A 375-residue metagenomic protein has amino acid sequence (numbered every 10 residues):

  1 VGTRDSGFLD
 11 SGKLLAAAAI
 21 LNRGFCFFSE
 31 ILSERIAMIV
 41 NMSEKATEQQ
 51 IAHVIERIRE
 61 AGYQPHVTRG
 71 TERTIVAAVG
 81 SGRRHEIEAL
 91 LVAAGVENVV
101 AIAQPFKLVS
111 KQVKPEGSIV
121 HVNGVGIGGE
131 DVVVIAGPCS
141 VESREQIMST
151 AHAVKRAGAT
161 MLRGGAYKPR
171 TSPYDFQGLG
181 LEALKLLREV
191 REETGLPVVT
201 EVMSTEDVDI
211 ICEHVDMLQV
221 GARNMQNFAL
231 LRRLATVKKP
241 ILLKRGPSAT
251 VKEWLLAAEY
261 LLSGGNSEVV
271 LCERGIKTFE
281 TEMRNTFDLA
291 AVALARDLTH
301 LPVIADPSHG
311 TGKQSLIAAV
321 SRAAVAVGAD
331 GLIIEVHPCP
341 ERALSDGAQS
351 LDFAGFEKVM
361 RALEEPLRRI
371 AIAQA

Functional and structural regions predicted by a protein language model:
L21-N22, F27-V134: Non-catalytic terminal accessory/regulatory regions of metabolic enzymes
S43, L196-S204, D216-N227, P240-V251 (+2 more regions): Catalytic beta/alpha-barrel core
K114, P173-L184, E206, A222-K238 (+3 more regions): Active-site-adjacent beta->alpha loops and helix N-cap segments on the catalytic face of soluble alpha/beta enzymes
V132-I147, P173-Q177, V199-E201, A222 (+1 more regions): Active-site mouth loops of central-metabolism enzymes
R163-L181, P338-A348: Glycine-rich, proline-tolerant flexible connector loops at the mouths of alpha/beta enzymes
P169-V215, Q219, N227-L230: N-terminal active-site wall of soluble small-molecule enzyme domains
Q177-V199, L234-P240, A291-V303, L351-I370: Alpha-helix-loop-beta-strand connector modules within alpha/beta enzyme cores
V237-V336: Catalytic alpha/beta core domains of metabolic enzymes, predominantly
